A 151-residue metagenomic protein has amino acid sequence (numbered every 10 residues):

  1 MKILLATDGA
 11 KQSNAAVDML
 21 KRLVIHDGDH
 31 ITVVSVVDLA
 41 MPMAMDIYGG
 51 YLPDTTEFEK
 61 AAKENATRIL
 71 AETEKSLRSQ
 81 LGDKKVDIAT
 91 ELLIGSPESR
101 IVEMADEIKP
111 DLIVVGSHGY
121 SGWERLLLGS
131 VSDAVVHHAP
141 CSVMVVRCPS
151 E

Functional and structural regions predicted by a protein language model:
K2-T55, G82: Small/aliphatic-rich secondary-structure junction motif
M19, E64-S76, R100: Short, solvent-exposed amphipathic alpha-helices that sit in or adjacent to ligand/effector-binding or catalytic
R22, K75-I113, S150-E151: Structural beta-alpha unit
T32-V34, A89-L93, M144: General small-molecule cofactor/ligand-binding pocket signal
L52-R68: A short acidic, glycine-rich active-site loop that binds or catalyzes chemistry on phosphate/adenosine moieties
E103-E151: Gly/Ser-rich helix-loop-strand patches that form or flank binding pockets for ribonucleotide-derived cofactors
